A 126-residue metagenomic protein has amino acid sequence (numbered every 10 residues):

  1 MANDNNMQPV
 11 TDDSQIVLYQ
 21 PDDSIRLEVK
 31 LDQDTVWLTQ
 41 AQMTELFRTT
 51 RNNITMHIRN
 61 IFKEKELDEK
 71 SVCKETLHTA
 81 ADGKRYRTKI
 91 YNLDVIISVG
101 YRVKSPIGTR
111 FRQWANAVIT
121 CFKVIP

Functional and structural regions predicted by a protein language model:
M1-A41, E45-L46, R51, L77-P126: Positively charged, aromatic-accented nucleic-acid-binding surfaces
N60-E64: Alpha-helical DNA-recognition elements
E66-A81: Short Lys/Arg-enriched helix C-cap and helix-to-coil transition segments that create basic nucleic-acid-contact patches
